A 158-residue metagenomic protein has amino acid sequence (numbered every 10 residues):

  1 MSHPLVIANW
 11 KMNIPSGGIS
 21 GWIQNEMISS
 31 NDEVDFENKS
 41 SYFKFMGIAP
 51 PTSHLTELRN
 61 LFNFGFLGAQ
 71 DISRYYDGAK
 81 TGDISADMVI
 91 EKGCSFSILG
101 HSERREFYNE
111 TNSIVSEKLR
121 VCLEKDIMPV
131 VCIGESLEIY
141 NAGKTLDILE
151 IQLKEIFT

Functional and structural regions predicted by a protein language model:
M1-I84, E91: Conserved N-terminal beta1-alpha1 strand-loop-helix module at the mouth
N9, A49, L99-G100, C132-G134: Short beta-strand segments
I23-M27, L55-R59, A86, S116-L119 (+1 more regions): Generic structural signal for well-ordered alpha-helices, preferentially at hydrophobic/aromatic core positions
S29, I90-K92, K125, Q152: Generic structural signal for bulky hydrophobic/aromatic residues embedded in well-ordered secondary structure
G47, S95, M128-V130: A generic structural signal for ordered secondary structure
N63-V121: Glycine/small-residue-rich loop that forms an oxyanion/phosphate-binding "nest" at active or ligand-binding sites
E103-T158: Conserved anion-binding
